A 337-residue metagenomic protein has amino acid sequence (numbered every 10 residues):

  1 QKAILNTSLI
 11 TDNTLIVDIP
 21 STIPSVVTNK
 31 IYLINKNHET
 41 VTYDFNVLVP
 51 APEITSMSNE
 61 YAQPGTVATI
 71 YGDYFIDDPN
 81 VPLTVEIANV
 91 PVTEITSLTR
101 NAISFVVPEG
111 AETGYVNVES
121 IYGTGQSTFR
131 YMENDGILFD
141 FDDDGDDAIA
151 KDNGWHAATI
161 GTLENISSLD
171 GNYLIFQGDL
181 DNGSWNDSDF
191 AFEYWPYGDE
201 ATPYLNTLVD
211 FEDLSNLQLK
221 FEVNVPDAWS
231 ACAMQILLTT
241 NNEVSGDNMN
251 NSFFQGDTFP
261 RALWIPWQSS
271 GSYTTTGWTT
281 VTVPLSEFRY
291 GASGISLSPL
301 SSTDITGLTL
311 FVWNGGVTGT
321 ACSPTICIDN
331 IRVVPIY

Functional and structural regions predicted by a protein language model:
Q1-G154, N165, G171-G178: Ser/Thr/Pro-rich low-complexity tracts
P82, Y131-Y337: Beta-rich carbohydrate-recognition modules and glycan-binding surfaces
